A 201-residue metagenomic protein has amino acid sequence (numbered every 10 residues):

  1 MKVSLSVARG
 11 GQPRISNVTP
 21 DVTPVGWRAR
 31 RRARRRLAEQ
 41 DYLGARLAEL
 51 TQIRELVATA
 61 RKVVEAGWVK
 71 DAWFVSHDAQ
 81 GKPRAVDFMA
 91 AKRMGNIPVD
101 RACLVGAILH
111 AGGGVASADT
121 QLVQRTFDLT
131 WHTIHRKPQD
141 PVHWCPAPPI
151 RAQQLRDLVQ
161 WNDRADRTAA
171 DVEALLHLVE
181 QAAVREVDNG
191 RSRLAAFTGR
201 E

Functional and structural regions predicted by a protein language model:
M1-E201: Domain-length accessory/inserted modules outside core catalytic folds
